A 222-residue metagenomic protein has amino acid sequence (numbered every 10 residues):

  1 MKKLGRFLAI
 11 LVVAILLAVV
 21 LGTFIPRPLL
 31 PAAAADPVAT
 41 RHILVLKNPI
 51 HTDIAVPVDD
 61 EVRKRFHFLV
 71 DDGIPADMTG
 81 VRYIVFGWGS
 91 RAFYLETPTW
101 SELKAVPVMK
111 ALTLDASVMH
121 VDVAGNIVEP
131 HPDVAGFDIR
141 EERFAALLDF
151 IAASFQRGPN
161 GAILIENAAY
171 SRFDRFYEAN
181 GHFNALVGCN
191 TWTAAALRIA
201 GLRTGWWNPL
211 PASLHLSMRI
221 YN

Functional and structural regions predicted by a protein language model:
K2-F24, A153-N222: Activation targets extended, charge/polar-rich intrinsically disordered C-terminal tails
L30-V62, F68-E178: Non-catalytic ligand/cofactor/substrate-binding and regulatory segments of enzyme domains
